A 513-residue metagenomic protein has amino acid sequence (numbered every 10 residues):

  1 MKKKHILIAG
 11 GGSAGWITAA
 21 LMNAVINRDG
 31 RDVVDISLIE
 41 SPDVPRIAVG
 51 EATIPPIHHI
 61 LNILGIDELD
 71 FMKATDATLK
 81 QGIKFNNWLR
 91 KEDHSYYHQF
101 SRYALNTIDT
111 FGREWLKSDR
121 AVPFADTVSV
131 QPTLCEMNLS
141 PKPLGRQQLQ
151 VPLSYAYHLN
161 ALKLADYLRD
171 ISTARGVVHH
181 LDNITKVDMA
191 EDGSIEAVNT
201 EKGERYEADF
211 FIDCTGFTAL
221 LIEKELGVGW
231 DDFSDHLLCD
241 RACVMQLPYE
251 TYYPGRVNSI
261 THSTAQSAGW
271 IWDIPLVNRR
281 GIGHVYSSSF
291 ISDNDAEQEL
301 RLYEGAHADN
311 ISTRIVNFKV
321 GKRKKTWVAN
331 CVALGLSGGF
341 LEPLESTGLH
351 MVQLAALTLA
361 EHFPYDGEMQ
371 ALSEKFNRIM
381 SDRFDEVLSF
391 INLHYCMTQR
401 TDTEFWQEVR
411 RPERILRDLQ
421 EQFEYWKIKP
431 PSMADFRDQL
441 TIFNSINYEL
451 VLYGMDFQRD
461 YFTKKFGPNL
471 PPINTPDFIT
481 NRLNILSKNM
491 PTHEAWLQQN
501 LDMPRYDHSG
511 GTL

Functional and structural regions predicted by a protein language model:
K4-V33: N-terminal Rossmann-like FAD-binding beta1-loop-alpha1 element of flavoenzymes
N23-V49: Glycine-rich FAD pyrophosphate-binding loop
P45-C135: Dinucleotide-binding Rossmann-like beta1-alpha1 core, especially the glycine-rich loop that anchors the ADP
L79-D119, G255-L302: Extended catalytic-interface subdomain
Q147-A296, A356: Predominantly flavin-linked oxidoreductase catalytic cores and closely associated redox partners
A265-N317, G339-H350, H362-Y365, M369: Conserved FAD/dinucleotide-binding core of flavoprotein oxidoreductases
T326-L344: Short FAD-binding loop at a beta-strand-to-alpha-helix junction that anchors the flavin cofactor in diverse
E361-L513: Long, low-complexity C-terminal extensions of enzymes
